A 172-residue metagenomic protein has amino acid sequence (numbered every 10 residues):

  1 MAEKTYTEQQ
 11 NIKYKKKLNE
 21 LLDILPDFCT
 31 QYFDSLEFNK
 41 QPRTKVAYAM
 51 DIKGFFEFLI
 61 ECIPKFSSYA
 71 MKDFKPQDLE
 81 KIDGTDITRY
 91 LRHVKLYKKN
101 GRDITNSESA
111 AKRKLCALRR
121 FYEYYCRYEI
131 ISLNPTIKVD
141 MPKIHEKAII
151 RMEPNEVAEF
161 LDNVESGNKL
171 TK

Functional and structural regions predicted by a protein language model:
M1-K172: Conserved catalytic core of the tyrosine transesterase superfamily
